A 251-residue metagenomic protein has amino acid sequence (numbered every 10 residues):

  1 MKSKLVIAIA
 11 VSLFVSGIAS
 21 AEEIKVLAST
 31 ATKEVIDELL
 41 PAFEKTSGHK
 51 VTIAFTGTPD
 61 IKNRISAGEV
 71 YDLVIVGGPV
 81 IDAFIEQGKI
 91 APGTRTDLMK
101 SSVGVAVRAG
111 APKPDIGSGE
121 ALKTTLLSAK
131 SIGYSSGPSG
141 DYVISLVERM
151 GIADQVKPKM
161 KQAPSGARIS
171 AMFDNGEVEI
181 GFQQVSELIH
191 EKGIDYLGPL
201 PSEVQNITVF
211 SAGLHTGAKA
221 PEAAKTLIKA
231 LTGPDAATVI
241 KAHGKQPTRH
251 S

Functional and structural regions predicted by a protein language model:
K4-S16: Bacterial N-terminal signal peptides
A21-P59, N63-A67, I75-G88, P92-S101 (+1 more regions): Exported/periplasmic ABC-transporter solute-binding proteins
D72: Periplasmic binding protein-like
